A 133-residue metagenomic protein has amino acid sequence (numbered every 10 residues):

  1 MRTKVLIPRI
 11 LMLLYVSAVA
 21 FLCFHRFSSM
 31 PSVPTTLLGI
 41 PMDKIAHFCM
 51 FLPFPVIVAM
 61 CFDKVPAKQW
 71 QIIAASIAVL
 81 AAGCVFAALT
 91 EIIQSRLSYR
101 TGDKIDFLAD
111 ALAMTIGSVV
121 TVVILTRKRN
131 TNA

Functional and structural regions predicted by a protein language model:
M1-D63, V79: "…centered on the first transmembrane helix and the immediately adjacent amphipathic helix/loop
K4-I7, K68-I77, D103-K104: Membrane-helix interface segments
I10, A74-A78, V119, V123: Alpha-helical hydrophobic membrane-insertion segments
M12-F24, A75-S95, A111: Small-polar-interrupted transmembrane alpha-helices in polytopic inner-membrane proteins
S29-L37, A87-T115: Interfacial helix-loop-helix junctions of multi-pass membrane proteins
C49-P66, A113-T126: Membrane-interfacial alpha-helical segments at the cytosolic side of multi-pass membrane proteins
K128-A133: Short, charged juxtamembrane terminal tails flanking transmembrane helices
